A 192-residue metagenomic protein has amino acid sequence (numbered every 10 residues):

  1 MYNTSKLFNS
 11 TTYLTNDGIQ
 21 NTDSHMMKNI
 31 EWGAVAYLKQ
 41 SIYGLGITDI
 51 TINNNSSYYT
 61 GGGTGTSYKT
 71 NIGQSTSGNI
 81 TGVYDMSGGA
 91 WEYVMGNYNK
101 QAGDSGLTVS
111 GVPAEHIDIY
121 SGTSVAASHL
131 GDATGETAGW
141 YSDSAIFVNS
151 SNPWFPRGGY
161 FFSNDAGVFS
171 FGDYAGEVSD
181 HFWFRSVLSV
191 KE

Functional and structural regions predicted by a protein language model:
M1-M86, V190: Short aromatic-cysteine micro-motif
I30-G33, T60-T64, Y68-G103, T108-E192: C-terminal, surface-exposed recognition/capping segments
